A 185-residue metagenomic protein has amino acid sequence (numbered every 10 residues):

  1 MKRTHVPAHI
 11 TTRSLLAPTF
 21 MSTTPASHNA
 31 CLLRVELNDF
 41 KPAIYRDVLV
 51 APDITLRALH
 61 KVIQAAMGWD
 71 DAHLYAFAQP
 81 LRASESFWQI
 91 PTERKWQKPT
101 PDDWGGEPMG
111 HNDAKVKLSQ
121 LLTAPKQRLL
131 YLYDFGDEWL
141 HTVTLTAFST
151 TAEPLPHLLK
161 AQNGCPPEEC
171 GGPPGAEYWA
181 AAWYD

Functional and structural regions predicted by a protein language model:
K2-D185: Short linear regulatory motifs enriched in tryptophan with gly/pro/ser
